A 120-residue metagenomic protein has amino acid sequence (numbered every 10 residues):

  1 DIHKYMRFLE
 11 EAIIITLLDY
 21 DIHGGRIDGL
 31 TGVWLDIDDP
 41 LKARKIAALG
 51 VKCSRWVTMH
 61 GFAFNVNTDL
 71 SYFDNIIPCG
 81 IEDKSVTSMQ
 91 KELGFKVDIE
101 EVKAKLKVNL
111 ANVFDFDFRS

Functional and structural regions predicted by a protein language model:
D1-S120: Catalytic beta-strand/loop module used to bind and position nucleotide/cofactor moieties in cofactor-attachment
